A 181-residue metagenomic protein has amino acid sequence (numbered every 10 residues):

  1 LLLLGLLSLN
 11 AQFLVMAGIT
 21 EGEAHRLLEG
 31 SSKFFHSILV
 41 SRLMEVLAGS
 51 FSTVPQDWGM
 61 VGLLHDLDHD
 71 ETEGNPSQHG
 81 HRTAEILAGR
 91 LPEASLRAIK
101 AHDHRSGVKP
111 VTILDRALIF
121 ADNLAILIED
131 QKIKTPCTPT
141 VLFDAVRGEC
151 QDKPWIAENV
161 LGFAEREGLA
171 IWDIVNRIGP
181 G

Functional and structural regions predicted by a protein language model:
L1-G5: Hydrophobic alpha-helical membrane-insertion segments
L6-N75: Acidic/His-rich, divalent-metal-binding segments that scaffold phosphate/diphosphate chemistry
F13, L47, I86, G162-F163 (+1 more regions): Residues within well-ordered alpha helices
R26, F51-K153: Divalent metal-dependent catalytic cores for phosphoryl transfer on phosphate-bearing substrates
K33, P110-I113, E167, I171: Residue-level recognition of alpha-helical structural elements
P154-N159: C-terminal binding/interaction regions
A164-G181: Charged phosphate-binding loop/patch that engages nucleotide di/tri-phosphates or the phosphate backbone of nucleic
